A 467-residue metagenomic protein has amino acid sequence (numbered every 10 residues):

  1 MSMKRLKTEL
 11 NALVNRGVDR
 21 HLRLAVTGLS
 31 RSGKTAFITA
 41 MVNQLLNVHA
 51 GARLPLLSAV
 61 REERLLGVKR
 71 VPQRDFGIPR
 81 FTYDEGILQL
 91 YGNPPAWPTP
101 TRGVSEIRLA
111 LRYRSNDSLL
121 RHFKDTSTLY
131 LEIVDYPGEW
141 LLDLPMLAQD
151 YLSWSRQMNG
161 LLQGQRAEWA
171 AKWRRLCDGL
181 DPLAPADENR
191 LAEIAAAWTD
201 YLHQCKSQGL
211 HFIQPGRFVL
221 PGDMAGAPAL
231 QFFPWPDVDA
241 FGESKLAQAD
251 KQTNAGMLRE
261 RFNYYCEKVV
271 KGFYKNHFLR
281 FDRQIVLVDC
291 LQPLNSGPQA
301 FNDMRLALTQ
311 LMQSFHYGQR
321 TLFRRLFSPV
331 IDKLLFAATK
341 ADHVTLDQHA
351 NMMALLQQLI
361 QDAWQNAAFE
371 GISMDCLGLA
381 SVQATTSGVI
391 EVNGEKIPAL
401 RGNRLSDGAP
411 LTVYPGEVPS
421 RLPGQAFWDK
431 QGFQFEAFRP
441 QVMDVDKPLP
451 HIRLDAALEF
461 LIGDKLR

Functional and structural regions predicted by a protein language model:
L6-L13, V18, Q44-V330, T345 (+3 more regions): Switch- and interface-adjacent substructures of P-loop NTPase systems
T8-A12, L22, T27-L29: N-terminal-proximal low-complexity accessory segments that begin disordered and transition into the first
L24-V42: Glycine-rich phosphate-binding P-loop
A25-T27, I285-D289, L335-K340: Conserved beta-strand segments of the P-loop GTPase G domain that flank and frequently precede/overlap
M41-L46, M146-Y151, F301, A350-L356 (+1 more regions): Short secondary-structure boundary/capping segments
A337-V344, L377-G388: Short, conserved secondary-structure transition motifs
H343-A368: GTPase G-domain guanine-specificity segment
W364, A368, I372-A380: Extended oligomerization regions of viral-like shell subunits
